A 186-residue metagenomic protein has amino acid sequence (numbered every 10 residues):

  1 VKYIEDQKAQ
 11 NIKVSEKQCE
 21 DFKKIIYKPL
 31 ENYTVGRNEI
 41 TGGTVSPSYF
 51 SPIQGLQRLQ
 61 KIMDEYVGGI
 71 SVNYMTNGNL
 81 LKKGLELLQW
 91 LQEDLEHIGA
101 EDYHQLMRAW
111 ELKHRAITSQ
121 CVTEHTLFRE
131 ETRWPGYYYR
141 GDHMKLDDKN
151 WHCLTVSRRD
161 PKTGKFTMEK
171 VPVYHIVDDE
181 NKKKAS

Functional and structural regions predicted by a protein language model:
V1-S186: Glycine- and aromatic-enriched mobile tails/lids
